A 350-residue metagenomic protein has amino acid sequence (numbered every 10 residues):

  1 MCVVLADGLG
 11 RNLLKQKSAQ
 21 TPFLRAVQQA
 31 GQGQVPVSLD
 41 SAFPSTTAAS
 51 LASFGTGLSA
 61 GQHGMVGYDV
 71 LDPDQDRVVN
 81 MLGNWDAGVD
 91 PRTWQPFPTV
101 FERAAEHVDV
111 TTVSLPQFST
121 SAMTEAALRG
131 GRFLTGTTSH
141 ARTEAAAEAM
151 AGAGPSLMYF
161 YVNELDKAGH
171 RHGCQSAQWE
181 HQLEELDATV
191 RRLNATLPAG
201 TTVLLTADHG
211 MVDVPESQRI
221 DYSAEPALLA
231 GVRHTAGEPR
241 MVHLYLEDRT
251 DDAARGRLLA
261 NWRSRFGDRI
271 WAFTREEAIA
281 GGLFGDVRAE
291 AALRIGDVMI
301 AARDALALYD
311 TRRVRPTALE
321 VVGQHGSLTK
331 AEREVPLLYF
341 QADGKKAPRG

Functional and structural regions predicted by a protein language model:
M1-C2, G154-N163, T201-V203, V298-I300: Generic beta-sheet signal
M1-Q34: Active-site-proximal N-terminal segment of extracellular/periplasmic enzymes that hydrolyze or transfer
D7-G8, H209-M211: Active-site metal-binding loops of divalent metal-dependent hydrolases
T21-S156, Y161-H170: His/Asp/Glu-rich, glycine-adjacent segments that coordinate divalent cations and/or stabilize oxyanion chemistry on
L24, M211-G237: Acidic/histidine-rich catalytic neighborhood
V110, V203-L205: Hydrophobic/aromatic residues located in beta-strands of well-ordered beta-sheets within soluble catalytic
L165-V203: A long, amphipathic alpha-helix that forms part of the scaffold/cap immediately adjacent to metal-dependent active
R233-G350: Active-site neighborhoods of enzymes that stabilize oxyanions during catalysis
